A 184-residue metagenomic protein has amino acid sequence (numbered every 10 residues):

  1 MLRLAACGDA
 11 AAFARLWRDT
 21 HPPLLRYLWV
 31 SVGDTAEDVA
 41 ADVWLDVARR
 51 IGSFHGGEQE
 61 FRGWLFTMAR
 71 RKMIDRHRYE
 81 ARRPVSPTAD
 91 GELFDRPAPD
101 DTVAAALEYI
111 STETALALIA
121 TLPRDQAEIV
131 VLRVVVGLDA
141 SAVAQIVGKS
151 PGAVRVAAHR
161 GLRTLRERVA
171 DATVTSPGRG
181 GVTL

Functional and structural regions predicted by a protein language model:
R3-R26, A115, A127: A short, charge-rich alpha-helical start-of-domain segment used by transcription regulators
R18, G33-R50: Conserved RNAP core-binding helix
D19-P22, V30-S31, A120, V131-D139: Short helix-capping/turn signature of helix-turn-helix
V30, G52-G56, F66-T88, E108 (+1 more regions): Arg/Lys-rich amphipathic alpha helix in sigma70-family domain 2
D38-L45, Q59-R71: Structural recognition of an alpha-helix C-terminal capping motif at a helix-to-coil junction
R70, I74, Q126, V135 (+3 more regions): DNA-recognition helix of helix-turn-helix
R83-T112: Internal acidic/polar
Y109, I119-A127: Short helix-coil-helix linker/hinge
